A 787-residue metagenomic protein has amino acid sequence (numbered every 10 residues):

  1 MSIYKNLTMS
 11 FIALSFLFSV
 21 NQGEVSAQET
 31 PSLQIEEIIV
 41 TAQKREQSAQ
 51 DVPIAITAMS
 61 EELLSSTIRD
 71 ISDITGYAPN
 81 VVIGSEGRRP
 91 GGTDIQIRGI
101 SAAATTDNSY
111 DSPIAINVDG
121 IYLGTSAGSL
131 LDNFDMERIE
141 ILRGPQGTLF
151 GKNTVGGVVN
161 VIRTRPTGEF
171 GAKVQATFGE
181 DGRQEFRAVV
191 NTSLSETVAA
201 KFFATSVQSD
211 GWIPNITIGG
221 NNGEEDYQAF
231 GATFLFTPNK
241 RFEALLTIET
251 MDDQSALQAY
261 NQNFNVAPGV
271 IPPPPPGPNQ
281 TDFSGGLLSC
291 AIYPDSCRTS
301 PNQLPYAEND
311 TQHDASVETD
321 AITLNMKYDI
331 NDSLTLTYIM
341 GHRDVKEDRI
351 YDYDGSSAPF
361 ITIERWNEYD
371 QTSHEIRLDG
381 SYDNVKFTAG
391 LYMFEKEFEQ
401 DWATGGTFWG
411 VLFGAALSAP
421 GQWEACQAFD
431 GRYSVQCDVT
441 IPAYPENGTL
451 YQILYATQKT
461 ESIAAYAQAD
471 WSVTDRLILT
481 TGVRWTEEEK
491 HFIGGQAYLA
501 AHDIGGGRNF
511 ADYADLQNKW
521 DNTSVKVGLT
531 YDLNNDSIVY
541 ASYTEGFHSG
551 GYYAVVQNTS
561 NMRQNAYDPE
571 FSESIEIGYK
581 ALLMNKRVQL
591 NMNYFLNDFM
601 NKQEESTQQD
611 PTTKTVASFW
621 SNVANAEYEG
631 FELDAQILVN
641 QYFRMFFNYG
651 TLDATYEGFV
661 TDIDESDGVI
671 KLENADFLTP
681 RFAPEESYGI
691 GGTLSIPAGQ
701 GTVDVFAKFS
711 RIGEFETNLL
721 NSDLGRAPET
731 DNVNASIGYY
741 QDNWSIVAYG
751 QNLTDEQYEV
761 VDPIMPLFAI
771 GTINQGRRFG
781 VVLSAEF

Functional and structural regions predicted by a protein language model:
L33-E169, I577: Acidic, small-polar-rich N-terminal luminal/periplasmic segments of exported/outer-membrane proteins
S112-P113, T125, F134-E137, R143 (+6 more regions): Outer-membrane beta-barrel translocator/receptor signature
I213-N221, Q258-E308, D352-T362, A403-Y455 (+6 more regions): Solvent-exposed loop segments that connect transmembrane elements
G219, E225-T388, E395-E397, Q589-N591: Outer-membrane beta-barrel domain signature, strongest for Gram-negative TonB-dependent receptors and also present
L235-N239, L378, G390-F394, A456-N597 (+2 more regions): Structural signature of Gram-negative outer-membrane beta-barrels, strongest in the C-terminal barrel of TonB-dependent
N325-D329, T335-Y351, D532, I538-T544 (+6 more regions): Membrane-embedded beta-barrel scaffold of Gram-negative outer-membrane proteins
K386, D475-L479, N591, L596-D598 (+2 more regions): Gram-negative outer-membrane beta-barrel transporters
V411, D598, M645, S710-L720 (+1 more regions): C-terminal beta-signal and adjacent terminal beta-strands/loops of Gram-negative outer-membrane beta-barrel proteins
